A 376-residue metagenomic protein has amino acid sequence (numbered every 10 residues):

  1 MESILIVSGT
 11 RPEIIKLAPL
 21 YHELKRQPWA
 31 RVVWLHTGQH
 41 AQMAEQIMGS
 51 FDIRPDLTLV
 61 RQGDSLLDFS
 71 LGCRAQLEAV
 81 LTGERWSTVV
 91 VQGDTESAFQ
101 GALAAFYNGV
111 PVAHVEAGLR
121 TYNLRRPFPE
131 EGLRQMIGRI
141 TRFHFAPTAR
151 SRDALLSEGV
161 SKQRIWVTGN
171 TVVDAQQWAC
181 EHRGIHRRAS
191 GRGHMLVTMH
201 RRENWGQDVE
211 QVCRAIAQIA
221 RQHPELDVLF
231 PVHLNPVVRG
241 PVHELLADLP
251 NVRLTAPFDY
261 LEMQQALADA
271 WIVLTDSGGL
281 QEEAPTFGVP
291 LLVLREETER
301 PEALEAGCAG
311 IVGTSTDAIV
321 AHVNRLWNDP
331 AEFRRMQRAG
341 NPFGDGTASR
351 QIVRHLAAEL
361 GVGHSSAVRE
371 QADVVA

Functional and structural regions predicted by a protein language model:
M1-F230, P236-A376: Nucleotide-activated sugar donor-binding and catalytic core shared by glycosyltransferases and related lipid-linked
